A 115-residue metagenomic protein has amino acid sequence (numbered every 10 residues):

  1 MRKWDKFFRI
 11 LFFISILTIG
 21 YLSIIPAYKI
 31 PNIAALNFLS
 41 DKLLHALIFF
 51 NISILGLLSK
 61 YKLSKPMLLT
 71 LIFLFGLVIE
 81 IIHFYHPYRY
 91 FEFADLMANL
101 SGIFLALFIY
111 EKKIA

Functional and structural regions predicted by a protein language model:
M1-I54, L68, I72: "…centered on the first transmembrane helix and the immediately adjacent amphipathic helix/loop
K6-F7, Y61-L69, E92-F93: Membrane-helix interface segments
L17-G20, I54-L55, L77, I81 (+1 more regions): Alpha-helical transmembrane segments of multipass membrane proteins
I25-P26, K60-Y61, P87: Short helix-capping/hinge motifs at transmembrane helix termini and TM-loop junctions
I30-F38, I79-L100: Interfacial helix-loop-helix junctions of multi-pass membrane proteins
H45, F49, F91-Y110: Alpha-helical transmembrane segments that form the membrane-embedded catalytic/substrate-binding core of multi-pass
G56-K62, F108-I114: Structural signal for the C-terminal ends of transmembrane alpha-helices and the immediately following loop
